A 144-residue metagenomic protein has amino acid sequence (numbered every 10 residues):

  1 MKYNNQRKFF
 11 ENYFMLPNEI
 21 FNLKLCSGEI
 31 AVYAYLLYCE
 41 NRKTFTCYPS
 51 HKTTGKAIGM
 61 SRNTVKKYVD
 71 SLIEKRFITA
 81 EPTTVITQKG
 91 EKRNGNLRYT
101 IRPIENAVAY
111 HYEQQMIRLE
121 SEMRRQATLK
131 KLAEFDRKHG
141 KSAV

Functional and structural regions predicted by a protein language model:
M1-K2, F9, L36, Y48 (+4 more regions): Intrinsic disorder/low-complexity signature
M1-L25, K43-T44, K56: Positively charged, structured surface patches that bind polyanionic biopolymers
M1-N5, E74, L97-V144: Charged low-complexity intrinsically disordered patches
E19, G28, C39-E40, E122 (+1 more regions): Low-complexity, intrinsically disordered/propeptide-like segments
F21, G28-E29, Y38-L97: Winged helix-turn-helix DNA-binding recognition segment
